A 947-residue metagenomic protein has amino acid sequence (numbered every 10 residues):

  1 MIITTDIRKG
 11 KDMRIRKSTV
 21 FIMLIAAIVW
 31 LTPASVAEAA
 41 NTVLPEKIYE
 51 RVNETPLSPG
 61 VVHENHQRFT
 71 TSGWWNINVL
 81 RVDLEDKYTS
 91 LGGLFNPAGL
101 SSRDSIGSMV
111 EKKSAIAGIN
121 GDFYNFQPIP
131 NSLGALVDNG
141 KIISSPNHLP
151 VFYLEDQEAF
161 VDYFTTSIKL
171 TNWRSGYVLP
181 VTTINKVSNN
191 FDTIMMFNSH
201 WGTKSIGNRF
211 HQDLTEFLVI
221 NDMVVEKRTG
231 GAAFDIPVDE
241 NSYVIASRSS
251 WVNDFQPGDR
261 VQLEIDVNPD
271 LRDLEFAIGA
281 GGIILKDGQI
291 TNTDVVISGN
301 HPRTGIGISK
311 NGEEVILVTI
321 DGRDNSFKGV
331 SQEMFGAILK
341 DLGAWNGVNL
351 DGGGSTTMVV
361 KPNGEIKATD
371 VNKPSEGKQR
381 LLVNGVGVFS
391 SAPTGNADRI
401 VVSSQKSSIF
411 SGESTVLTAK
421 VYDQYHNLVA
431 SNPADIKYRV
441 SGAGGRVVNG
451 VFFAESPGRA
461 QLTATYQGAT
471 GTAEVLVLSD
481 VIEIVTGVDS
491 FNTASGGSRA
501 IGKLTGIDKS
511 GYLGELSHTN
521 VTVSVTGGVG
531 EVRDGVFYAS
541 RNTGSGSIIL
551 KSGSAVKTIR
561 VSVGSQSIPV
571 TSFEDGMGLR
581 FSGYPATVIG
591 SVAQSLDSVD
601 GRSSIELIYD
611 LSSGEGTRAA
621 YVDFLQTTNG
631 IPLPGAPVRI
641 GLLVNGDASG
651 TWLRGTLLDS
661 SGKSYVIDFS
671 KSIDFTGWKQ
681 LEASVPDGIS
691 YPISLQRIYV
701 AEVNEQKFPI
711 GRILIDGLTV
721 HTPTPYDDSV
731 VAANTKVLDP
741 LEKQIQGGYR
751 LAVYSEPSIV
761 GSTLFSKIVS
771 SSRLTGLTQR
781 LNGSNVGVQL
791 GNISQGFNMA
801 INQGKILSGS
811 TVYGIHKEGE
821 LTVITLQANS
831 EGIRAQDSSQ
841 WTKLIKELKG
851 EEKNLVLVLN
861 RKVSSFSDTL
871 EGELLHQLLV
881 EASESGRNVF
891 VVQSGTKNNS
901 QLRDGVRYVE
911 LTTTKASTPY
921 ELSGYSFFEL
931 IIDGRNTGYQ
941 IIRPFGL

Functional and structural regions predicted by a protein language model:
E38-N241: Zymogen propeptides
I366, K805-L807, L870-Y939: Conserved beta-sheet core of the metallophosphoesterase superfamily
R380-L382, G387-V416, Y422-Q424, A469-I501 (+2 more regions): Short S/T/G/P-enriched beta-strand
S562-I589, H721-E742: Extracellular carbohydrate-recognition regions
S595-Y621: Short carbohydrate-recognition loop motifs
L611-I689, P709-L714: Extracellular ligand-binding interfaces
T722-Q795: N-terminal active-site segment of His-dependent metallophosphoesterases
L777-L781, G832-R907: His/acidic metal-ligating clusters that form di-metal
